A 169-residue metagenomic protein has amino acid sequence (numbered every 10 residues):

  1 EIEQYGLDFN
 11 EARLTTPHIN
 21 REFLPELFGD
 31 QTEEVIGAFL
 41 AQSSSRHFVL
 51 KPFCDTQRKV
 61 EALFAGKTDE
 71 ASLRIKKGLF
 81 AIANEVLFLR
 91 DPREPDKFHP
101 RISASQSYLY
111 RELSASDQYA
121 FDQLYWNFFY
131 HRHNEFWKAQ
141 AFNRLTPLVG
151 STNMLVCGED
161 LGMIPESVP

Functional and structural regions predicted by a protein language model:
E1-P169: Catalytic cores of glycan-processing enzymes that make or break glycosidic bonds
